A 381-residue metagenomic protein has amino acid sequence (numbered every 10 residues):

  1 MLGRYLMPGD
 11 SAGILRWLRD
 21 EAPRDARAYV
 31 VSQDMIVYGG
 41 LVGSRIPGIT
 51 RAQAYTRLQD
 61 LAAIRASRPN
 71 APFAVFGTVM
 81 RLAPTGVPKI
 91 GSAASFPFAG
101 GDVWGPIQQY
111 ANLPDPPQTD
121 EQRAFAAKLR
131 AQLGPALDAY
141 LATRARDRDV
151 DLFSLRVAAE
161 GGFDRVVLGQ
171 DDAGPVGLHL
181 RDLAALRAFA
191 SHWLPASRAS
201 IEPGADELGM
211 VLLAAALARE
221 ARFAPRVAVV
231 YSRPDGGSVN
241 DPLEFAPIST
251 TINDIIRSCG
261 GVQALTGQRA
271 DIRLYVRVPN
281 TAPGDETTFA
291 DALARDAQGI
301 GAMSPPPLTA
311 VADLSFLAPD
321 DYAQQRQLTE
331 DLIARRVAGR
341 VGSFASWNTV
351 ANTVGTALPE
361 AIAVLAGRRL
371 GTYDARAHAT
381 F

Functional and structural regions predicted by a protein language model:
M1-F381: An N-terminal assembly and electron-transfer interface module characteristic of large anaerobic redox and radical
